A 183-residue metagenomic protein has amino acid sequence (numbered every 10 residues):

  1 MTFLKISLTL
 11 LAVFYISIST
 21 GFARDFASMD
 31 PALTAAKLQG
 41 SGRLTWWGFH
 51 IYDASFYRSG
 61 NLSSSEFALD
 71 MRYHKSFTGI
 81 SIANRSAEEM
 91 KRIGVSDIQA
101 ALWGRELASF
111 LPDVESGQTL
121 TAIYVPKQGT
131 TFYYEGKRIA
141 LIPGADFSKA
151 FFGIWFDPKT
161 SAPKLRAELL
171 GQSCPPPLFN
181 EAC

Functional and structural regions predicted by a protein language model:
M1-I6: Positively charged n-region of N-terminal signal peptides that target proteins for export
S7-S17: Bacterial N-terminal signal peptides
F22-Y134, R138-C183: Terminal leader/tail segments of proteins
